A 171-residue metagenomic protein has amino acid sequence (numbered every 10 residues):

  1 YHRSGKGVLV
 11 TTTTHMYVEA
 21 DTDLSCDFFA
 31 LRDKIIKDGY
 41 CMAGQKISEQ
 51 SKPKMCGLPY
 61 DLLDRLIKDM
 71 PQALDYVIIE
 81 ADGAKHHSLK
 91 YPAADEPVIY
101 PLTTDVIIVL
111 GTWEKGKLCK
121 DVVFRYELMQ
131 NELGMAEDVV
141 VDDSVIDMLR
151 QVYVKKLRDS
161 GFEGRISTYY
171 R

Functional and structural regions predicted by a protein language model:
H2-P53: N-terminal phosphate/diphosphate-binding loop that engages ATP/GTP or pyrophosphate donors across diverse enzyme folds
V8-T12, M42-Q45, V77-A81, H87 (+1 more regions): General beta-strand structural signal in soluble alpha/beta enzymes
T13, A81, G111-T112, E132-V139 (+1 more regions): G-domain G4 guanine-recognition motif of GTPases
C26-I35, D121-V140: Acidic, Ser/Thr-rich peripheral helices and adjacent loops at domain boundaries
S48-Y91: Phosphate-binding/switch loop-helix module in NTP-utilizing enzymes
G83-H86, L102-K120, A136-I146: Conserved Switch II/interswitch segment of TRAFAC-class P-loop GTPases
A93-K115, R125-E132: Inter-motif core of Ras-like GTPase G domains
V140-G161: A short, acidic, amphipathic alpha-helical segment used as a generic capping/interface helix at domain edges
